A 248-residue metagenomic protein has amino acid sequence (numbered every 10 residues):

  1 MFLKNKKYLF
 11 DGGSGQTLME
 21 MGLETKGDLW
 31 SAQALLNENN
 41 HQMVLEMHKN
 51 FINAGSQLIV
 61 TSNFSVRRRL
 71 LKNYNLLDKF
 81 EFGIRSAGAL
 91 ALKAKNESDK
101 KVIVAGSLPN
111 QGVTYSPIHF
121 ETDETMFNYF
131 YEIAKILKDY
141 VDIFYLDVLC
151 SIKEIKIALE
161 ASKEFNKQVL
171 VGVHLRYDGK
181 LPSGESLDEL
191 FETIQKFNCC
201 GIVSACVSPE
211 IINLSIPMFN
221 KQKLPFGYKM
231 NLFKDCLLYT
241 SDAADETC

Functional and structural regions predicted by a protein language model:
F2-E38, F64-L71, K100-D123, H174-D178 (+1 more regions): N-terminal small/glycine-rich loop or linker at the start of catalytic domains across soluble metabolic enzymes
G12, F51, A91, F144 (+1 more regions): Conserved, mostly hydrophobic/aromatic
A32-E38, L58-F80, Y145-I155: Glycine-rich, proline-tolerant flexible connector loops at the mouths of alpha/beta enzymes
A34-N50, N75-L90, M126-N128: Glycine-rich anion/phosphate-binding loops
L58, I84, G88, L92-F130 (+2 more regions): Active-site beta->alpha loop and helix N-cap motifs at the rims of alpha/beta catalytic domains
L77-E97, A158-V171, Q222-Y228: Alpha-helix-loop-beta-strand connector modules within alpha/beta enzyme cores
F120-I143, S151-Q168, E185-V203, P209-E210 (+1 more regions): Alpha/beta enzyme core
Y239-C248: Single conserved hydrophobic/aromatic residue that forms the stacking wall/gate of nucleotide- or nucleobase-binding
